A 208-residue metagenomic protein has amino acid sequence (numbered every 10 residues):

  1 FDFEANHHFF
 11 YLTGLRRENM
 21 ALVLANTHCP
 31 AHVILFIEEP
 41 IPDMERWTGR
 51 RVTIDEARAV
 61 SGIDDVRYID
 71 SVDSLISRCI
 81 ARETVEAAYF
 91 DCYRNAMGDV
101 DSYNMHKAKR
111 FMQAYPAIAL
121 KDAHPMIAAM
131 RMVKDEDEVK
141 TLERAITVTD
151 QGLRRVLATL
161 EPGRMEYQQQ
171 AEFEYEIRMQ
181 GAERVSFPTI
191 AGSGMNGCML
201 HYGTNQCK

Functional and structural regions predicted by a protein language model:
F1-Q151: A composition/biophysics-driven feature that prefers long, compositionally simple stretches
T13-R16, R110, G197-K208: Acidic/histidine-enriched ion/cofactor-binding microenvironments in catalytic or ligand-binding pockets
L35, T189, Y202: Beta-strand scaffold of nucleotide-dependent catalytic cores
D43, A96-G98, E176, G197-L200: Flexible loop/turn segments at secondary-structure boundaries
A128-M130, L160, G197-M199: Short, small-residue-enriched loops and turns at beta-alpha junctions that line or gate enzyme active sites
E136-F187: Active-site pocket-lining segments that scaffold enzyme catalytic pockets across diverse folds
R184-G197: Short, basic/aromatic beta-hairpin or loop at an interaction surface
